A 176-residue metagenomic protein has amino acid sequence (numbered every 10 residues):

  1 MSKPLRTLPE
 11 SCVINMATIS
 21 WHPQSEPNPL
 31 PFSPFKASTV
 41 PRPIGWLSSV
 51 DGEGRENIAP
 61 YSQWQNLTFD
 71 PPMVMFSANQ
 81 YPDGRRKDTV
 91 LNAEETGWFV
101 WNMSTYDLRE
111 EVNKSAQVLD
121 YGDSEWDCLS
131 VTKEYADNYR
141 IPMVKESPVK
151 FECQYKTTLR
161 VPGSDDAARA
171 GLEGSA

Functional and structural regions predicted by a protein language model:
S2-N57, Q65-A176: Active-site-proximal mixed secondary-structure blocks
